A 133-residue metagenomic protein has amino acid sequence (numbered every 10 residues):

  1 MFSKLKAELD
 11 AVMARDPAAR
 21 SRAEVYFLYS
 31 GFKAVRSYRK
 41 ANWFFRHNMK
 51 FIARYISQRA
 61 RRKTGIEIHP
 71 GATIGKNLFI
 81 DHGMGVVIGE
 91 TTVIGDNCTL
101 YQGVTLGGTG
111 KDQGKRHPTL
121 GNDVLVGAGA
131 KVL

Functional and structural regions predicted by a protein language model:
M1-T64: Terminal amphipathic alpha-helical/low-complexity segments used for targeting or macromolecular assembly
G31, R36-R39, A72, L78 (+1 more regions): Solvent-exposed, flexible loop/coil residues
T64, H69-P70, G75-K76, D81-E90 (+6 more regions): Left-handed beta-helix
